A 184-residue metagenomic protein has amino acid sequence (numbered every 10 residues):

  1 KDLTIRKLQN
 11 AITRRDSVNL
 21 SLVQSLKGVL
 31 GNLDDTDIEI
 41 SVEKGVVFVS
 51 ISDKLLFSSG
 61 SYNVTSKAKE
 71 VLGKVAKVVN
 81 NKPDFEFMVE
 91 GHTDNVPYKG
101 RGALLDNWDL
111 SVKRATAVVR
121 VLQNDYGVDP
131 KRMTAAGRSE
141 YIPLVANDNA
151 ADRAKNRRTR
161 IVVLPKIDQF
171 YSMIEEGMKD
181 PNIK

Functional and structural regions predicted by a protein language model:
K1-S41: Extracellular/lumenal/periplasmic "stalk" regions immediately C-terminal to a signal peptide or transmembrane helix
L20-S21, D34-D37, V42-K44, L55-S58 (+2 more regions): Extended amphipathic alpha-helical interaction segments
V29, K74-V75: A ubiquitous structural signal for well-ordered alpha-helices
V47-S52: Short, aliphatic-rich beta-strand segments
L56-K74, K82, H92-K184: Periplasmic OmpA-like peptidoglycan-binding domain that tethers envelope proteins to the cell wall
V78: Flexible loop/N-cap segments at domain edges
